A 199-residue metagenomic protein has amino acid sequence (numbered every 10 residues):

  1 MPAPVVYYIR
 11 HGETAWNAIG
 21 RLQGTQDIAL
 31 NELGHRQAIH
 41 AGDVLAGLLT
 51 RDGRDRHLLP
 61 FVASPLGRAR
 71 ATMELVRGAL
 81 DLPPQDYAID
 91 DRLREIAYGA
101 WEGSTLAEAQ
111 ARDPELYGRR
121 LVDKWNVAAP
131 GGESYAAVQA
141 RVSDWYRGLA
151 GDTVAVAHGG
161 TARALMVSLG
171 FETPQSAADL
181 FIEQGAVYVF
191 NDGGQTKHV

Functional and structural regions predicted by a protein language model:
V6, L59, G148-G160: Generic beta-sheet signal
Y7, E13-L82, R112, E133: Active-site-proximal alpha-helix that buttresses catalytic centers in soluble enzyme cores
T14, T161-A162: Short active-site segment of divalent metal-dependent hydrolases/proteases that encodes the spacing between
A63-L66, R92, A157-G160: Short, well-ordered beta-to-alpha junction loops that form the rim of enzyme active sites and present histidine/acidic
L75, A164-S168: Active-site signature of alpha/beta-hydrolase-fold catalytic machinery across serine- and Asp/Cys-nucleophile hydrolases
G78-R141, N191, V199: Phosphate-handling substructures
A136, E172-H198: Domain-level recognition of soluble alpha/beta enzyme cores, biased toward histidine phosphatases/phosphomutases
S143-G151, F190: Alpha-helix C-terminal capping segments
